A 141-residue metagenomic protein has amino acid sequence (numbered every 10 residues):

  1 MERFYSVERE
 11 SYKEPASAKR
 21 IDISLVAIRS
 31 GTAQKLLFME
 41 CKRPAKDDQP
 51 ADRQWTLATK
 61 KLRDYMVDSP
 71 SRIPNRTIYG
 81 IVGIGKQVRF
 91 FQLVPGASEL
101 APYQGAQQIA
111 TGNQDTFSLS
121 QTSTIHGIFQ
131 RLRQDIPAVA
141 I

Functional and structural regions predicted by a protein language model:
M1-Y79, Q87-F90, V94-I141: A short, conserved, highly charged catalytic patch centered on acidic carboxylates
I84: Charged, structured surface patches that assemble and position nucleic-acid processing machinery
